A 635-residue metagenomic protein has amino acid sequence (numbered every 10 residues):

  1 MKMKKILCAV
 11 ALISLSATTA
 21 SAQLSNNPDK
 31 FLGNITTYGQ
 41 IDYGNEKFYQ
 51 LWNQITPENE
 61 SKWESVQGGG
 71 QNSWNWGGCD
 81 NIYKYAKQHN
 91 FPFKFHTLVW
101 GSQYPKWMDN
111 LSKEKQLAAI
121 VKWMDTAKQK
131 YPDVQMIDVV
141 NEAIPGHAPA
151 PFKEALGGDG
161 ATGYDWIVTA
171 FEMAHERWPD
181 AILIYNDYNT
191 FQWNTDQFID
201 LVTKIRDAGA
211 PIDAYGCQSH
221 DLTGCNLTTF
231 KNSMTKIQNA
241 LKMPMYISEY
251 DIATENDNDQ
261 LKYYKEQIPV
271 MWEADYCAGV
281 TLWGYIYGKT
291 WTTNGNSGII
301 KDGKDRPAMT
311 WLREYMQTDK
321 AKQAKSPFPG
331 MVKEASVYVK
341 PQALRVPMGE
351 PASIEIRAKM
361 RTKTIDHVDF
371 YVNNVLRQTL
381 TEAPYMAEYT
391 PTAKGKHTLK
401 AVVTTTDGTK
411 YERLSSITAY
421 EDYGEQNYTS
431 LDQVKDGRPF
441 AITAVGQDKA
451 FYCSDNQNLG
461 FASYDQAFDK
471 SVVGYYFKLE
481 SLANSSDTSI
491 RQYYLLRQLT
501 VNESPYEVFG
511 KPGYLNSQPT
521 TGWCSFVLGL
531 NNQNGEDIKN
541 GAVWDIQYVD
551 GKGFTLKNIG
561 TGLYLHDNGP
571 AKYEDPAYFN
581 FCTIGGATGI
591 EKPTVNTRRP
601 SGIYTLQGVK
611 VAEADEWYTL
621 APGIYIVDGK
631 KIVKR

Functional and structural regions predicted by a protein language model:
Q23-E58: Boundary/entry segment of secreted carbohydrate-active catalytic domains
G33-E46, W63-G77, Y104, I144-A148 (+4 more regions): Acidic-and-aromatic substrate-binding clefts and catalytic sites of carbohydrate-active enzymes
Q50-G68, G77-Q192, T254-N256: Substrate-binding cleft and catalytic face of glycoside hydrolase catalytic domains, especially the flexible beta-alpha
Q67, T126, D138, E142-G160 (+4 more regions): Aromatic-rich peripheral "rim/lid" segments of glycoside hydrolase catalytic domains that contact and position glycan
N75-H89, G160-L183, W193-D259, I268-W272 (+1 more regions): Glycoside hydrolase catalytic-domain groove-lining segments
P329-E425: Long, low-complexity serine/threonine/glycine- and acidic-rich segments characteristic of extracellular
H367-V372, G589-R635: C-terminal outer-membrane/trafficking sorting elements
Y423-G586: Lectin-like carbohydrate-binding module/patch detector with strong preference for beta-trefoil
